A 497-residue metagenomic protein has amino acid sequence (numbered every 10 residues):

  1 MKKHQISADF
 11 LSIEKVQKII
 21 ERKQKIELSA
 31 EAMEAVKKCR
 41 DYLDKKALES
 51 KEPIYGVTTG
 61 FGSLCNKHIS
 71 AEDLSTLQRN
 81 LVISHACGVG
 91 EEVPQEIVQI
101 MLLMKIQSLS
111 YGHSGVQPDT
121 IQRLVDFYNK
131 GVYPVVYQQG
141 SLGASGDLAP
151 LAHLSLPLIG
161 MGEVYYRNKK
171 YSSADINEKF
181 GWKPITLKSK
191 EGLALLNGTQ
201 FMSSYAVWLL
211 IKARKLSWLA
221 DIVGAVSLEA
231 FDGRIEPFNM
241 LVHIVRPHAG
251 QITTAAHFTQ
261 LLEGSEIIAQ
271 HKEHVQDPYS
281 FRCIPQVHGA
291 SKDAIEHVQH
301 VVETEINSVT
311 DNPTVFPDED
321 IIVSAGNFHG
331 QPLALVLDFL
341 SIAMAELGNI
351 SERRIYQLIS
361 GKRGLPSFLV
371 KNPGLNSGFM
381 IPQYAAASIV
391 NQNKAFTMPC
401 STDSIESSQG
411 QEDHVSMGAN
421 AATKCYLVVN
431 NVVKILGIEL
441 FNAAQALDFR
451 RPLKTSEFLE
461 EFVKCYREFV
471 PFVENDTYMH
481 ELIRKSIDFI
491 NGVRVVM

Functional and structural regions predicted by a protein language model:
M1-K51, Q78-V136, L228, L241-H243: Glycine-rich, flexible loop motifs
K2-Q24, L28-A35, C39-Y42, P157-M497: C-terminal auxiliary extensions adjacent to catalytic cores
A32-M33, F61-C65, H113, S141-L142 (+1 more regions): Conserved short loop/turn motifs at secondary-structure junctions
S50-E52, K67, T254-A255: Polyanion/phosphate-binding surface patch
K51-G56, R494: An N-terminal domain-start capping segment
Y55-I69, D73-L77, S84-L109, Y137-I159 (+3 more regions): FAD-binding core of FAD-dependent oxidoreductases, characterized by glycine-rich FAD pyrophosphate-binding loops
Q122-N129, A149-A152, L156, W218: A broadly conserved amphipathic alpha-helix scaffold signal in soluble, globular proteins
V136-S141, D318-I322: Cysteine-centered functional microenvironments
